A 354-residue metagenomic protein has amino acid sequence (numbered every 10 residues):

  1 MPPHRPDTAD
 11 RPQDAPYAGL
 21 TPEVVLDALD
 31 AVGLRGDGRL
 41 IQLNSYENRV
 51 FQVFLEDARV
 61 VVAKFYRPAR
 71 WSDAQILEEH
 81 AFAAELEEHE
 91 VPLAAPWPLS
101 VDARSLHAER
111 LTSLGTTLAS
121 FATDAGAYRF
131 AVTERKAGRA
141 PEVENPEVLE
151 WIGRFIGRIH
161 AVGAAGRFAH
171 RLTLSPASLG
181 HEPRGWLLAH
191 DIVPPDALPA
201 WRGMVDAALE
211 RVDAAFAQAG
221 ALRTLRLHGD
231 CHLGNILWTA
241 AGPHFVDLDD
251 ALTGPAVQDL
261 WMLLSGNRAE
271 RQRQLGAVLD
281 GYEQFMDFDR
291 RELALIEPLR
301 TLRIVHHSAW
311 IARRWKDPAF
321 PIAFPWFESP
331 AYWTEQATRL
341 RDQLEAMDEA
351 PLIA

Functional and structural regions predicted by a protein language model:
M1-V101, H107, A240, L352-A354: Conserved NTP-binding catalytic cores of kinases and kinase-like/nucleotidyltransferase enzymes across multiple kinase
P2-R5, A9-Q13, D191, A309-A354: ATP/Mg2+ or Mg2+-diphosphate-binding catalytic cores that bind nucleotide phosphates or diphosphates via glycine-rich
N44-A63, P98, V212-L260: Active-site acidic catalytic loop and adjacent metal/ATP-binding pocket of ATP-dependent phosphoryl transfer enzymes
E56-F168: ATP-binding pocket architecture of kinase catalytic cores
P68, G126-V143, R184-V193, H307-W326: A glycine-centered beta->alpha junction motif in the catalytic cores of kinase/phosphotransferase enzymes
P141-A200, L222-T224, A323-W326: A cross-family kinase active-site recognition segment
A256-D287, R303-A319: Active-site activation/catalytic loop segments of kinase-like enzymes and analogous catalytic loops in related
R290-R300: All-alpha amphipathic helical-bundle segments outside canonical DNA-binding/catalytic cores that form hydrophobic
